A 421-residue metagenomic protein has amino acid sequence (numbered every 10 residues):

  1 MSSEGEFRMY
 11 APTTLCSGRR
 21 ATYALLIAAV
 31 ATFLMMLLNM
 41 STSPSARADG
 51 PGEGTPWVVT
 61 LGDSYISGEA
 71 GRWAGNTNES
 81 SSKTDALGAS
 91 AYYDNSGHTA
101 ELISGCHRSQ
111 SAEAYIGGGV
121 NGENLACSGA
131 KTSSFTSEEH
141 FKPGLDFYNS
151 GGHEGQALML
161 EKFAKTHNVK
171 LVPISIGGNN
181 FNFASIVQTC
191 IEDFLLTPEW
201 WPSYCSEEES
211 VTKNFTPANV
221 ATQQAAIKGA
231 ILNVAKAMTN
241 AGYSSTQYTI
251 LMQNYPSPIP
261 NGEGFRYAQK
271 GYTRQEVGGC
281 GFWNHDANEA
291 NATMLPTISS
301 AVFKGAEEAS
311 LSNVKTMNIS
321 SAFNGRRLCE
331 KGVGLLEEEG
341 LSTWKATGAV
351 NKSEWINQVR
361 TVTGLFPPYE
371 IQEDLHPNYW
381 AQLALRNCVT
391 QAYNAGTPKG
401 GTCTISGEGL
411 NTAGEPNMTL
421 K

Functional and structural regions predicted by a protein language model:
M1-R19: N-terminal secretory signal peptides that target proteins for export/translocation
G5, M35-E53: C-terminal region of N-terminal signal peptides and the immediate post-cleavage residues of exported proteins
R19-L34: Sec-dependent N-terminal signal peptides
P51-G52, G68-A74, S134-S137, F183-Q188 (+1 more regions): Short, solvent-exposed loop/turn and secondary-structure capping segments
P56-W73, T84-D85, N179-F181, Y379: Catalytic nucleophile-elbow at a beta strand-turn-alpha helix junction centered on a G-D-S/GDSL motif, marking
S81-N219: Conserved SGNH/GDSL esterase-like catalytic core that processes O-acyl groups on lipids and polysaccharides
E113-G122, Q223-T249, D286-N318: A structural motif corresponding to the C-terminal end of an alpha-helix and its immediate exit/capping segment
S257-H376: Mobile gating loops/cap/lid regions near enzyme active sites that modulate substrate access
